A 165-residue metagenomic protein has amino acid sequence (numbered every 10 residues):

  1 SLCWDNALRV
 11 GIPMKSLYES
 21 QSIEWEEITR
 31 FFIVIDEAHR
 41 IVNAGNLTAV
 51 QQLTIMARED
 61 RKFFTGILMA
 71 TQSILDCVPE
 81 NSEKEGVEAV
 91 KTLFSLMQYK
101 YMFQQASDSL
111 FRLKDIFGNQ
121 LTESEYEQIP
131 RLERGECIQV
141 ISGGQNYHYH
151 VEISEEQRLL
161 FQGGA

Functional and structural regions predicted by a protein language model:
S1-E127: Conserved P-loop NTPase motor cores
S1-N6, E127-A165: Conserved P-loop NTPase motor module
